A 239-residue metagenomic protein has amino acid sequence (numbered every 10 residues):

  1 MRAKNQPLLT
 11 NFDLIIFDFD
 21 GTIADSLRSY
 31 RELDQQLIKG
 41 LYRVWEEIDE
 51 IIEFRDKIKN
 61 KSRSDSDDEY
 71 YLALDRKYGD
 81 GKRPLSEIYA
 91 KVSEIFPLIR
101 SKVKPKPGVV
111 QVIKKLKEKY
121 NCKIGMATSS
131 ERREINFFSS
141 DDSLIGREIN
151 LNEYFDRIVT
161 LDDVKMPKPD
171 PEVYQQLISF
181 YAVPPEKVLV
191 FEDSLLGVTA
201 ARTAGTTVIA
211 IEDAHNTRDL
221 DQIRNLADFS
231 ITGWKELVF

Functional and structural regions predicted by a protein language model:
M1-F12, K114, E131-F239: Asp-based, Mg2+/Mn2+-dependent phosphohydrolase catalytic module
R2-Q111, Y120: N-terminal helical cap/lid subdomain that shapes the substrate entry/recognition surface in HAD-like hydrolases
T22, T128-S130: Conserved phosphate-coupling serine/threonine residues in phosphotransfer and NTP-handling enzymes
I23, P105, I124, M166 (+1 more regions): Conserved SAM-binding loop
K117: Conserved ATPase "switch" residues in P-loop NTPase domains
Y120-N121, G205: Glycine-centered short loops/turns at secondary-structure junctions
C122-I124, T128: A structural preference for short, pocket-lining loop segments at secondary-structure junctions
